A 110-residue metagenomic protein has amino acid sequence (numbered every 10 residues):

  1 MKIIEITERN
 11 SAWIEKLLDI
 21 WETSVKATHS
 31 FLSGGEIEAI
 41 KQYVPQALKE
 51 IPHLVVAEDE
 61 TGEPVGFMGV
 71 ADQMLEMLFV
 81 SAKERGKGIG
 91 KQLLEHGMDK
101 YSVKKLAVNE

Functional and structural regions predicted by a protein language model:
K2-D19: A short beta-loop-alpha structural element at the N-terminal edge of CoA-dependent acyl/N-acetyltransferase catalytic
I14, D19-P45: Conserved GNAT-fold acetyl-CoA-binding loop/helix
P45-V56, M74: A short helix-loop-beta-strand connector motif used in the catalytic cores of GNAT acetyltransferases and, in some
P52-G66: Conserved beta-hairpin
A71-R85, V108-N109: A short, internal acetyl-CoA/4′-phosphopantetheine-binding micro-motif in the GNAT/acyltransferase core
G86-D99: Conserved acetyl-CoA-binding loop-helix of GNAT-fold acetyltransferases
D99-E110: Conserved GNAT acetyl-CoA-binding A-motif
